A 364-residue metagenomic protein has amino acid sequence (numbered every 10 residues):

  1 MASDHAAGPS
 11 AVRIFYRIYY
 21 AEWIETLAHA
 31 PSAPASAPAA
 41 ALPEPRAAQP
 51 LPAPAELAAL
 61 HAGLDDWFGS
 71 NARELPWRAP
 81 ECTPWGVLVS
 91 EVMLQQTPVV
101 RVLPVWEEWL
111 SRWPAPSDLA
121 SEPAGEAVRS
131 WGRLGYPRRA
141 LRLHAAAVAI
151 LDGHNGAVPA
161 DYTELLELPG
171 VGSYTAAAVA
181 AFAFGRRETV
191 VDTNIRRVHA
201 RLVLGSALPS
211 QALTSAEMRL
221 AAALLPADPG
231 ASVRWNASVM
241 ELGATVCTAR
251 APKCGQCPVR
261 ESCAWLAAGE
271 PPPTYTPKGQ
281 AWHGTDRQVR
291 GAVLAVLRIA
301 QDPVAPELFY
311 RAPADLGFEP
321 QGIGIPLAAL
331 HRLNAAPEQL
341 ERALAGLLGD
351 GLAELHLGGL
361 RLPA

Functional and structural regions predicted by a protein language model:
M1-S10: Extreme N-terminal basic, low-complexity initiation segments that serve as generic localization/processing leaders
D4, Y16-Y19: Intrinsic-disorder-associated, low-complexity terminal segments enriched in Asp/Asn/His/Tyr and depleted of Lys/Arg
Y19-A21, P54, A58, G63 (+5 more regions): Catalytic cores of DNA base-excision repair glycosylases
Y310-P337: Short helix-coil junctions and helix-kink-helix linkers
Q339-G351: Basic amphipathic alpha-helical segments that dock to polyanions
